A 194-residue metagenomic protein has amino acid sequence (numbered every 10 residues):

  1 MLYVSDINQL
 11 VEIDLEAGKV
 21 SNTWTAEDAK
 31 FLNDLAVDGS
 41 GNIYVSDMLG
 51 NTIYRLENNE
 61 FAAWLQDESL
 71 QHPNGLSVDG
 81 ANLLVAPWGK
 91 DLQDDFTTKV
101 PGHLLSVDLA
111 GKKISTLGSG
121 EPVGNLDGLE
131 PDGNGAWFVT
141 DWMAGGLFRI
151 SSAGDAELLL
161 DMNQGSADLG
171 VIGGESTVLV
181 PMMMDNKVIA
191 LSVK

Functional and structural regions predicted by a protein language model:
M1, R55-E60, S77-A81, R149-D155 (+1 more regions): Flexible "stalk/tail and boundary" regions
M1-L2, A26-I43, S69-D91, T98-P101 (+3 more regions): Beta-rich, blade/repeat-based domains predominating in secreted/periplasmic proteins but also intracellular
S5, M48-L49, L92-G102, W142-M143 (+1 more regions): Short, solvent-exposed loop/turn segments at conserved positions within beta-propeller repeat blades
Q9-S46, G50, A63-W64, H72: Asp-box/WD-like beta-propeller blade repeats and closely related beta-sheet repeat scaffolds
Q9-V11, T52-R55, H103-L105, G146-F148 (+1 more regions): A short loop-to-beta-strand structural motif that recurs across blades of beta-propeller domains
D14-K19, L56-E60, D108-K112, I150-D155 (+1 more regions): Short loop/turn segments that connect beta-strands within beta-propeller blades
K19-T25, E60-Q66, K112-G120, G154-L160: A short beta-strand motif characteristic of beta-propeller blades
K99-E157: Glycine/small-residue-rich hydrophobic helix-like segments
